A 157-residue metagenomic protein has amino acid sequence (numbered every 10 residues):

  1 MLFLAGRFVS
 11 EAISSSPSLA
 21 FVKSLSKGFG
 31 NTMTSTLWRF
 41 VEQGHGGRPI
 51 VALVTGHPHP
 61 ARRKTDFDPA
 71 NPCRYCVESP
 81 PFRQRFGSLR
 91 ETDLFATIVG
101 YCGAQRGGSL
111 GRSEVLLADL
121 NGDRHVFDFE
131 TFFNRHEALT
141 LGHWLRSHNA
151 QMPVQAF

Functional and structural regions predicted by a protein language model:
M1-F157: Active-site hotspot residues in diverse enzymes, especially metal/ion-binding acidic/histidine motifs
